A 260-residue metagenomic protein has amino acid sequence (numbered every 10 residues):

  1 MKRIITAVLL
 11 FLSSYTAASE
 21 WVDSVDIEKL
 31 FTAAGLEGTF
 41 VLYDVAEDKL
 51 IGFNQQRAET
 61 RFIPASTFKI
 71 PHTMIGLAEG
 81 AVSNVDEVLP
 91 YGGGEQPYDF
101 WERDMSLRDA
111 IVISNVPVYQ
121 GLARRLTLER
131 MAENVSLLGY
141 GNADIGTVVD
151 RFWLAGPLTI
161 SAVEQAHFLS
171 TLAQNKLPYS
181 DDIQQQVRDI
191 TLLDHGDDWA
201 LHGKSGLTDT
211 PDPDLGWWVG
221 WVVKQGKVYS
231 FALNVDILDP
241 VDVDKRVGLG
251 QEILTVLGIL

Functional and structural regions predicted by a protein language model:
I4-S13: Sec-dependent N-terminal signal peptides
T16-T60: Beta-lactamase-like hydrolase cores
S19-L30, A34, R124-T127, A173-D198 (+1 more regions): Structured C-terminal helix/loop/strand segments within mature extracytoplasmic catalytic/sensor domains
W21-V22, F62-T67, W101-M105, D109 (+6 more regions): Soluble non-cytosolic domains of exported or imported proteins
D23, A78-G93, Y179-Q184: Short, well-structured active-site flanking segments
N54-E59, R103-D104, V112-Y119, G146-W153 (+2 more regions): Flexible glycine/proline-enriched surface loops and loop-helix/loop-strand junctions
R61-V85, A110, F231: Active-site SXXK
D99, S106-L107, Y119-Q174: Mid-domain, small-residue-enriched loop/turn segments at the edges of structured enzyme/sensor domains
